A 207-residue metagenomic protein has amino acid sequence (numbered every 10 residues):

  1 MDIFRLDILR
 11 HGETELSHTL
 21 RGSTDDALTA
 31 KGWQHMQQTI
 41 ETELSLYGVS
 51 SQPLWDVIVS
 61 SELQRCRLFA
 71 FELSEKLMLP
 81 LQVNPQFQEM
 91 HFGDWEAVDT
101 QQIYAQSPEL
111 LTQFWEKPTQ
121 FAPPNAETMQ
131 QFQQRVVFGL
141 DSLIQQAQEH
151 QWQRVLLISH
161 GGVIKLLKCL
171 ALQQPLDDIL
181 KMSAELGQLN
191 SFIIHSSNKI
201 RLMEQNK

Functional and structural regions predicted by a protein language model:
D2, S50-Q86, T112, I193-K207: Conserved histidine-centered catalytic loops in small-molecule metabolism enzymes
R5-H11, L157-I158: Short, hydrophobic/glycine-enriched beta-strand segments
L9-L79: Active-site-proximal alpha-helix that buttresses catalytic centers in soluble enzyme cores
Q37-G48, Q133, V137-Q148: Generic structural signal for well-ordered alpha-helical scaffold segments
S60-S61, Q134, I158-S159: Short beta-strand scaffold positions
R67, F138-M203: Active-site-adjacent alpha-helix immediately C-terminal to a catalytic or transition-state-stabilizing loop
E75-V137: Phosphate-handling substructures
